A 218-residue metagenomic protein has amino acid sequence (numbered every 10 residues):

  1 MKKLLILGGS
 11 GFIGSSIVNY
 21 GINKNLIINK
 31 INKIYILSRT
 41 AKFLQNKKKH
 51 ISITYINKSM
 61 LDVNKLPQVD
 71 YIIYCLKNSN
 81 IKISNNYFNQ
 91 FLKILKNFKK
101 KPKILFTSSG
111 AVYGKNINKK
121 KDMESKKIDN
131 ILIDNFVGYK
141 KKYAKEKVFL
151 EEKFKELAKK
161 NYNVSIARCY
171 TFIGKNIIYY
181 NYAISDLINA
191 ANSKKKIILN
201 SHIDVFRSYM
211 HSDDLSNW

Functional and structural regions predicted by a protein language model:
K2-I27: N-terminal Rossmann NAD(P)H-binding glycine-rich loop of SDR-like oxidoreductase domains
L37-A41: N-terminal Rossmann-fold cofactor-binding loop
T54-N97: NAD(P)H-binding glycine-rich loop region in Rossmannoid oxidoreductase-like domains and their noncatalytic homologs
S79, G110-I117, Y170-I173: Active-site segment of SDR-like NAD(P)-dependent oxidoreductases
L92-K142: Conserved Rossmann-fold NAD(P)-dependent oxidoreductase catalytic core, especially the SDR/UDP-sugar
Y143-K147: Active-site YXXXK catalytic motif of short-chain dehydrogenase/reductase
E152-F206, S212-D214: NAD(P)-dependent short-chain dehydrogenase/reductase
